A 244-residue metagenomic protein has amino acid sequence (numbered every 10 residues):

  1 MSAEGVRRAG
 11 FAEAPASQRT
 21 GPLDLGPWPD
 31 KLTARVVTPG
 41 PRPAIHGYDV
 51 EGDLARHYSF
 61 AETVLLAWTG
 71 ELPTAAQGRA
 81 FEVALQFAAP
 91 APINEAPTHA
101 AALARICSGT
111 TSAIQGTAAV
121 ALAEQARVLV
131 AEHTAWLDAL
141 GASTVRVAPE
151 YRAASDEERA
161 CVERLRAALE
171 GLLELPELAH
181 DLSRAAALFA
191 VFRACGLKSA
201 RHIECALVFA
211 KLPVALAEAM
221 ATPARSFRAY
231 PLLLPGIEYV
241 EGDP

Functional and structural regions predicted by a protein language model:
S2-P244: Hydrophobic alpha-helical bundle cores within soluble ligand-binding/oligomerization subdomains
